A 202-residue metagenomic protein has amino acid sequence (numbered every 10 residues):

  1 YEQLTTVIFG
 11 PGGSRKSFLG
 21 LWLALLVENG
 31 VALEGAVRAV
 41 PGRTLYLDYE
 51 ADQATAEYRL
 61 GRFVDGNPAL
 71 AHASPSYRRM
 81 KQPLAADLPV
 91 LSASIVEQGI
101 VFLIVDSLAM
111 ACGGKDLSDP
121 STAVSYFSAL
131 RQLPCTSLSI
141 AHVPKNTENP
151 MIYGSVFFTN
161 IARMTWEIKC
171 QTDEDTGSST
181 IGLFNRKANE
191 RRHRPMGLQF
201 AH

Functional and structural regions predicted by a protein language model:
E2-T6, G42: Pre-Walker A (Motif I) flank of P-loop NTPase domains
V7-I8, G13, S17-F18, F102 (+2 more regions): Phosphate-binding/switch region of NTP-binding enzymes
I8, A24, Y46: Conserved hydrophobic/aromatic pocket- or pore-lining residues that grip, position, or stack substrates in active sites
G12-S14, R38-S121, S125-S128: Conserved inter-motif catalytic segment of the P-loop NTP-binding fold
L19-L23: Hydrophobic positions on the alpha1 helix immediately C-terminal to the Walker A/P-loop
L26-G30: Active-site catalytic microenvironments for nucleophilic, acid-base chemistry
V31-A39, N149-S155: Conserved Walker
